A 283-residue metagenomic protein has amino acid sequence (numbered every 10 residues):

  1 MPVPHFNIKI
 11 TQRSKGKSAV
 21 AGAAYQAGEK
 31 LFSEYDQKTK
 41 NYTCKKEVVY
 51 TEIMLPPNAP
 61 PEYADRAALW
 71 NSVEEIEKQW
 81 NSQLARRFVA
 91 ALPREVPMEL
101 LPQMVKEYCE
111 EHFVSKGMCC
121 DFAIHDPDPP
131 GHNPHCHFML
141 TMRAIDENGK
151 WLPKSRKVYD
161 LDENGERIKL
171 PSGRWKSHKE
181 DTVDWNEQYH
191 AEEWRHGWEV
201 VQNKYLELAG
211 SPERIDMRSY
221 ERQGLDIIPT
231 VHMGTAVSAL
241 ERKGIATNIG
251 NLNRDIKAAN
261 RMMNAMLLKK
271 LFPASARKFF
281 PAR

Functional and structural regions predicted by a protein language model:
M1-R283: N-terminal nicking endonuclease/strand-transfer module with a His-rich metal-binding environment and a catalytic Tyr
